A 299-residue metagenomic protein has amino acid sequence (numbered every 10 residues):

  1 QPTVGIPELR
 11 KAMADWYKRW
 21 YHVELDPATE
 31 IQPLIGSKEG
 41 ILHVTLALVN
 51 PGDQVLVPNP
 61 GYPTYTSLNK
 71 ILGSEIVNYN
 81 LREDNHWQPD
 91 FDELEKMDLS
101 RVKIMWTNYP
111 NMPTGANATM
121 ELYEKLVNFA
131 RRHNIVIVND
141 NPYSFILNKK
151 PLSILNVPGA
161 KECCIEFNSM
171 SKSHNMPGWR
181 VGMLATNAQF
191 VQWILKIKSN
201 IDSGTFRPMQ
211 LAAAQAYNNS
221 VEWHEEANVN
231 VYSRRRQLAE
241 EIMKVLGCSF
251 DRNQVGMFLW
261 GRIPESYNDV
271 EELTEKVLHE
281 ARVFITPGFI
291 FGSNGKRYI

Functional and structural regions predicted by a protein language model:
Q1, A12-D15, R19: Glycine-rich loop-to-alpha-helix module at the N-terminal edge of alpha/beta enzyme cores
V4, K18-I299: PLP-dependent class I/II
G5-K11: Long amphipathic alpha-helix in the N-terminal Rossmann-like dinucleotide-binding domain of NAD(P)-dependent
